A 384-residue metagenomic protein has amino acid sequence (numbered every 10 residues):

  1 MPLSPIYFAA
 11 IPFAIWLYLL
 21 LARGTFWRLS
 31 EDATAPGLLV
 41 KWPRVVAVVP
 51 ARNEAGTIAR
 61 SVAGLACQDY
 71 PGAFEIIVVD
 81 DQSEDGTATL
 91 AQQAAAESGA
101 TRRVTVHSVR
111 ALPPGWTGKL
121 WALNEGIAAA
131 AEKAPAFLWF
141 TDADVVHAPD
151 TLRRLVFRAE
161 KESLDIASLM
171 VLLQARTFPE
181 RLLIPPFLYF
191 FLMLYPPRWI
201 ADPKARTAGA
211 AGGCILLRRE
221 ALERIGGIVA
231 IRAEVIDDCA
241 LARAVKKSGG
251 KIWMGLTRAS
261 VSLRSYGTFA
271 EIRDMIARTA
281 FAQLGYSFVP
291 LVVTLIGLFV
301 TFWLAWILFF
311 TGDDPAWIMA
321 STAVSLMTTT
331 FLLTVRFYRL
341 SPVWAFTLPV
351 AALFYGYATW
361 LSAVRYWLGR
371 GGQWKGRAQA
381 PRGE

Functional and structural regions predicted by a protein language model:
M1-L39, I184-P185, L194-P197, Y355: N-terminal membrane-anchoring/stem segments of glycan-assembly enzymes
P43-V46, E75: Cell-envelope/extracellular polymer assembly enzymes that use nucleotide-activated donors
A63-A73: Short, acidic, metal-binding catalytic loop of nucleotide-sugar glycosyltransferases
P71, D80-L90, R110-A111: A conserved acidic beta->alpha catalytic loop
W121-F137: Active-site nucleotide-sugar/metal-binding loop of Leloir-type enzymes
P135-V146: Short beta-strand-to-loop acidic/aromatic patch adjacent to the donor-nucleotide binding site
A159, S163-M193, E220-E223, I228-P290 (+3 more regions): Catalytic donor/gating beta->alpha subdomain of glycosyltransferases that bind UDP-sugars
P290-G369: Membrane-embedded multi-pass helical conduit in multi-pass membrane proteins, especially envelope-biosynthetic
